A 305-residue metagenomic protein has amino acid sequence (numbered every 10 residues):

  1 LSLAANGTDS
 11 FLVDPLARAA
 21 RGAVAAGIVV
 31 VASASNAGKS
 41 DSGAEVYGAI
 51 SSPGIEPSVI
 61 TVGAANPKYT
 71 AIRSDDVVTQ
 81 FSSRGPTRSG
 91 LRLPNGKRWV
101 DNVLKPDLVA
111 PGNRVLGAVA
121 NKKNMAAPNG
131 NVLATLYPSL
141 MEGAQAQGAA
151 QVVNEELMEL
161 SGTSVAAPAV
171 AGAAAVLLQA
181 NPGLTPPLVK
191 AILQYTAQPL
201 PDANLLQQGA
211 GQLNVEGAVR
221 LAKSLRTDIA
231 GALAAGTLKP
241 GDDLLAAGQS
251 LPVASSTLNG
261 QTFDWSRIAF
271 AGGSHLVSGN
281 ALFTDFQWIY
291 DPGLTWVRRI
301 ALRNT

Functional and structural regions predicted by a protein language model:
L3-G7, F11, P15-S33, G43 (+6 more regions): Topogenic and prosegment regions of secretory-pathway hydrolases and membrane enzymes
N36: Conserved A3 ("GATE") glycine/threonine-rich loop of ANL adenylate-forming enzymes
A166: C-terminal substrate/ligand-recognition segments
